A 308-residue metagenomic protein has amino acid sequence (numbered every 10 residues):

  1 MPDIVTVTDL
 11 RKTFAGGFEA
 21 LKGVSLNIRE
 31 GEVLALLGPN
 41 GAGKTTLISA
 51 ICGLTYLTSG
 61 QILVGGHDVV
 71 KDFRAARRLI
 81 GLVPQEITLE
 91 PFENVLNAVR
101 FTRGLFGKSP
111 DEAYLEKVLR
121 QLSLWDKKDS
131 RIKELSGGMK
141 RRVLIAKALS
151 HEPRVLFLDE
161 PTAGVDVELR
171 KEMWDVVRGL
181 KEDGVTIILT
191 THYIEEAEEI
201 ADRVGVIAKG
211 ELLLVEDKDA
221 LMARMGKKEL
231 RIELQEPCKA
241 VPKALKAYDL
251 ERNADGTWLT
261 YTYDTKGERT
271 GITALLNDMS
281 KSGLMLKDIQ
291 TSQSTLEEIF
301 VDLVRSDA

Functional and structural regions predicted by a protein language model:
R100, G104-K127: Conserved ABC ATPase "signature" region
R131-L135: Conserved ABC ATPase signature
E152: Conserved catalytic motifs of ABC-family nucleotide-binding domains
L156-D159: Catalytic Walker B motif of ABC-type/P-loop ATPase nucleotide-binding domains
W174-D264: ABC transporter nucleotide-binding domain
E229-L303, A308: Short, charged/small-residue-rich alpha-helical element at the C-terminal edge of ABC transporter nucleotide-binding
